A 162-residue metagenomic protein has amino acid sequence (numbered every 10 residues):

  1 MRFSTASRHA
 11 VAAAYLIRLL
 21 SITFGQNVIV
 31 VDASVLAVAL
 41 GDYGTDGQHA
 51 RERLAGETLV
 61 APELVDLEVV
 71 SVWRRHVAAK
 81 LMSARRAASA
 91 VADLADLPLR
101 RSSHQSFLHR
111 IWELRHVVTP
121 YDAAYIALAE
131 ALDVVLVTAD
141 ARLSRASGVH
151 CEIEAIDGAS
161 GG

Functional and structural regions predicted by a protein language model:
R2-L64, H76-R85, A159-G162: Short, well-structured N-terminal submotif of metal-dependent ribonuclease cores
F3-R8, A12-L19, L97-R142: Active-site neighborhoods of divalent-metal-dependent phosphate/nucleic-acid chemistry enzymes
V70-P98, S102, R110-I111: Active-site-proximal, substrate-binding regions of enzyme catalytic domains and RNA-binding/basic surfaces
R101-H104, I153-G158: Short acidic-hydrophobic, aromatic-tinged amphipathic segments that line or gate anion-handling sites
S144-H150: Short loop/helix-cap segments at secondary-structure boundaries that form the rim of catalytic
